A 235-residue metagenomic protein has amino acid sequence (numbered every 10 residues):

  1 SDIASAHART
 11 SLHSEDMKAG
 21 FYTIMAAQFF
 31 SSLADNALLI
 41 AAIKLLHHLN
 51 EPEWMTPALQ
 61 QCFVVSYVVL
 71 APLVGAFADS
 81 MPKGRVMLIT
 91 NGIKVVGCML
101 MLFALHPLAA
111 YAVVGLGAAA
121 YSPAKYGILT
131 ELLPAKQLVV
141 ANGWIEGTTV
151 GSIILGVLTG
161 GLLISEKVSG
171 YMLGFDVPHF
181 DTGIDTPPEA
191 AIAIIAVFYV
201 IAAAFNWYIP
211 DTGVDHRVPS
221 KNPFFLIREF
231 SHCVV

Functional and structural regions predicted by a protein language model:
A4-F21, D211-V235: Juxtamembrane intracellular "pre-TM" segments in multi-pass secondary transporters
M17-M25, E53, A104, L108 (+1 more regions): Primarily residues marking transmembrane-helix entry/exit sites
Y22-L39, L59-A78, P82-K94, A110-E166 (+2 more regions): Substrate-agnostic recognition of the 12-TM MFS/MFS-like secondary transporter fold
A37-W54: Short amphipathic helix-loop junctions that connect adjacent transmembrane helices in Major Facilitator Superfamily/SLC
I40, M99-F103, E166, G170 (+1 more regions): Membrane-embedded alpha-helical segments of multi-pass transporters/permeases
I43-H48, M101-L102, L155-I192: Transmembrane alpha-helix termini and helix-breaking/packing motifs in multi-pass membrane transporters
G92-H106: C-terminal ends and interior cores of transmembrane alpha-helices in multi-pass membrane transporters/permeases
G127, E131, I184-P188, I195-N222: Helix-loop junctions on the cytosolic side of multi-pass membrane transporters, especially the intracellular loop
